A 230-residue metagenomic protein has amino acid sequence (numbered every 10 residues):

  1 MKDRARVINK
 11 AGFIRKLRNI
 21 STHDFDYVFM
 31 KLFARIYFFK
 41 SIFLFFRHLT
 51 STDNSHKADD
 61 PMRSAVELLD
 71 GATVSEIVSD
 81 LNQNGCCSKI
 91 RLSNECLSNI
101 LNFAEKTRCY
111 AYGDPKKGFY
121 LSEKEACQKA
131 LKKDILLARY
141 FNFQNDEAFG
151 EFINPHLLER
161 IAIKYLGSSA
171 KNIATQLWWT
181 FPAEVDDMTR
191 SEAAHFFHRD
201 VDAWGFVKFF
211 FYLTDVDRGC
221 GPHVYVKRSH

Functional and structural regions predicted by a protein language model:
R4-V7, A11-Q83, K89-H195: Non-heme Fe(II)-dependent double-stranded beta-helix
S88-K89, F211: Short hydrophobic-aromatic micro-motifs
R160-I163, D187-H230: Catalytic core of non-heme Fe(II) oxygenases with the double-stranded beta-helix
